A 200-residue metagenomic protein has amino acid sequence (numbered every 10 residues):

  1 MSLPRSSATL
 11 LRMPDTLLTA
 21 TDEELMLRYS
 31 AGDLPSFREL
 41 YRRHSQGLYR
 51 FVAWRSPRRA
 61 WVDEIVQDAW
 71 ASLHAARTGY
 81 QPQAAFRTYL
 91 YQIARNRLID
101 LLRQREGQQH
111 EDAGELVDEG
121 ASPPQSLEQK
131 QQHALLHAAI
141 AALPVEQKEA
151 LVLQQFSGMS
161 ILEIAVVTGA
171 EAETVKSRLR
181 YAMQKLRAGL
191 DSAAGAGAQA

Functional and structural regions predicted by a protein language model:
M1-L27: Extreme N-terminal regulatory/targeting segments of RNA polymerase sigma factors
P14-T16, S30-E39, Y49-D68, A172 (+1 more regions): Short, charged helix-capping/linker segments at alpha-helix termini
T19, L101-G120, L127, Q131 (+1 more regions): Short, basic/polar amphipathic helix motif occurring as a linker/hinge flanking DNA-binding modules in transcription
S30-A31, W54-R58, Q67-A85, Q104-E106: Sigma70-family region 2
L40, H44, L48, V52 (+4 more regions): Residue-level preference for hydrophobic side chains embedded in well-ordered alpha helices
Y41-R59, I140, K185, G189-S192: Amphipathic, Lys/Arg- and hydrophobic-enriched alpha-helical face
A75-P82, Q92-E111, Q129: Arg/Lys-rich amphipathic alpha helix in sigma70-family domain 2
H137-E149, L153-T174, Q184, A188: Helix-turn-helix DNA-binding module
